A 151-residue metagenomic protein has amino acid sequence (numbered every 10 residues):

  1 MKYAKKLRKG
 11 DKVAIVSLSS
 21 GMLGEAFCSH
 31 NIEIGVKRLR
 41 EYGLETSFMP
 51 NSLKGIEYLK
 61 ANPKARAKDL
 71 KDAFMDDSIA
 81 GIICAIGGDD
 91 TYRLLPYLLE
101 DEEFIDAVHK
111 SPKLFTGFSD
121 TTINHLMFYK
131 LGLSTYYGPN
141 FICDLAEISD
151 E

Functional and structural regions predicted by a protein language model:
M1-S78: ATP/NTP phosphate-donor binding region
L59-A67, K71-E151: Active-site histidine-anchored catalytic micro-motif
